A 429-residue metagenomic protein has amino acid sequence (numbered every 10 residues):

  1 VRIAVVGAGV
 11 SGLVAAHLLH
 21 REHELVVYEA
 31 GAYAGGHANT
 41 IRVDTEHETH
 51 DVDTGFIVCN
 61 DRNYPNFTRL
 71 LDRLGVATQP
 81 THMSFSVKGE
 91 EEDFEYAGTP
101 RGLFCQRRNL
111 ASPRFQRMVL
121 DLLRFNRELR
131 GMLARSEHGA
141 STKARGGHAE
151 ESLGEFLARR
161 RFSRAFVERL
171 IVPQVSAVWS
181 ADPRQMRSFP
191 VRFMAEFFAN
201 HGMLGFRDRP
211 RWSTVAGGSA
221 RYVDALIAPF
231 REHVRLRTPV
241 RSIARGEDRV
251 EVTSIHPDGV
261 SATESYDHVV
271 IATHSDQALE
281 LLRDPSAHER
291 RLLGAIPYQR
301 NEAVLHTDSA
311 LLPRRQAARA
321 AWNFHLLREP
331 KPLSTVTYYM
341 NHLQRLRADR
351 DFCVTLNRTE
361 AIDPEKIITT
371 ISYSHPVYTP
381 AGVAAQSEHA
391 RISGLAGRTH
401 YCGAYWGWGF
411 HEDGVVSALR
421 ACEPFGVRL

Functional and structural regions predicted by a protein language model:
R2-V27: N-terminal Rossmann-like FAD-binding beta1-loop-alpha1 element of flavoenzymes
S11, Y33, D276: Conserved Rossmann-like nucleotide-cofactor binding loop
H20-D44: Glycine-rich FAD pyrophosphate-binding loop
I41-F67: N-terminal glycine-rich dinucleotide-binding loop that anchors FAD/FMN and/or NAD(P) in oxidoreductases
D61-E196: Mobile amphipathic helical/loop "lid" adjacent to a hydrophobic cofactor/ligand pocket
A97-P100, F104, K331-L429: Conserved flavin/dinucleotide-binding core of flavoenzymes
E196-H256: Helical element adjacent to the flavin cofactor pocket in flavoenzyme catalytic cores
T238-P376: Mid-domain catalytic core of redox enzymes that form a hydrophobic substrate pocket/lid adjacent to a catalytic redox
